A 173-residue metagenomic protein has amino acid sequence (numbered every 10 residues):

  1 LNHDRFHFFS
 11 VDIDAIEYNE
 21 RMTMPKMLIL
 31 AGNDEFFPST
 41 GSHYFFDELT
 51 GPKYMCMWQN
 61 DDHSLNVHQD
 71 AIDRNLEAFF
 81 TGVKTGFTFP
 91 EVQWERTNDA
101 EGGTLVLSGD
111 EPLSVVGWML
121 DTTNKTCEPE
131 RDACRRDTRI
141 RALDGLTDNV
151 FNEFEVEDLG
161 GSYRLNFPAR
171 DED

Functional and structural regions predicted by a protein language model:
H3-Y18: Active-site nucleophile elbow and catalytic-triad environment of alpha/beta-hydrolase enzymes
M22, L28-L30, D34: Short beta-strand/loop motif that positions the catalytic acidic residue of the alpha/beta-hydrolase fold
G32-D34, N60-D61, T122: Acidic beta-to-alpha connecting loop that harbors the catalytic carboxylate
E35-G41: Conserved alpha/beta-hydrolase "acid-adjacent" motif
L49-N66: Catalytic histidine neighborhood in serine/cysteine hydrolases with alpha/beta-hydrolase-type architecture
N66-A78: Post-His helix in hydrolase/transferase enzymes
E77-M119, E153-P168: Surface beta-strand/loop "capping" patches
E111-D173: C-terminal beta-sandwich/jelly-roll accessory domains of carbohydrate-active enzymes
